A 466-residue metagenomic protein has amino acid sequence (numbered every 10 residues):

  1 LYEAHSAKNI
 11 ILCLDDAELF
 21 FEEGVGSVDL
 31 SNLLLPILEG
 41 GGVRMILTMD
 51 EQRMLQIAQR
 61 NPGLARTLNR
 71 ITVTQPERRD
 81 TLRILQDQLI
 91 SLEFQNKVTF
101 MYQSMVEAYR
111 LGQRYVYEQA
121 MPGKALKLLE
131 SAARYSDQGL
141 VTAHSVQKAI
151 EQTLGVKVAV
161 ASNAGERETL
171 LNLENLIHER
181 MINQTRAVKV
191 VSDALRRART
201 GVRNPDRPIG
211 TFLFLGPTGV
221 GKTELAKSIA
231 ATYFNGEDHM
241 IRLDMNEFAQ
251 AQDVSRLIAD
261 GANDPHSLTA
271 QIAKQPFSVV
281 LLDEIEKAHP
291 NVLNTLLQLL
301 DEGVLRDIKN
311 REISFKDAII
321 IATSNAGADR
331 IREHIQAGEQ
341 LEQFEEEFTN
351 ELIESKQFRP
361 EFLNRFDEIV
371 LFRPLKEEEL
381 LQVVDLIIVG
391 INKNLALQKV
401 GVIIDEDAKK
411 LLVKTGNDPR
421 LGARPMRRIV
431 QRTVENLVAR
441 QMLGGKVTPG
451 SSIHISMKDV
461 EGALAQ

Functional and structural regions predicted by a protein language model:
L1-Q466: AAA+ P-loop NTPase nucleotide-binding core of proteostasis motors
